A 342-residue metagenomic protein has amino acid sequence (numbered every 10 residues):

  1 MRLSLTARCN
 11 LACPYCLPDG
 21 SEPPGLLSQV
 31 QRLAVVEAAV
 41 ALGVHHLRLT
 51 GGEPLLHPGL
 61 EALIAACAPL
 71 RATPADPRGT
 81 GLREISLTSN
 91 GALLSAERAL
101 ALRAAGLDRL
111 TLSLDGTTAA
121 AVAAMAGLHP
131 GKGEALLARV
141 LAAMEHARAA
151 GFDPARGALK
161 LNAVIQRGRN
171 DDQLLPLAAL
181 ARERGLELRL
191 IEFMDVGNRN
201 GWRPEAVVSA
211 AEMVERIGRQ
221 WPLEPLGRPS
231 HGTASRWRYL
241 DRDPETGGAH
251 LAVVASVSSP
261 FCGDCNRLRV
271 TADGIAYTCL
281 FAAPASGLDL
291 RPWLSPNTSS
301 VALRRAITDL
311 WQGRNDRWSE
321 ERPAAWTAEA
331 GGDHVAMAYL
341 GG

Functional and structural regions predicted by a protein language model:
M1, R182-E183, F193-G342: Auxiliary Fe-S-binding modules of radical SAM enzymes
M1-Q29, T278-C279: Canonical Radical SAM [4Fe-4S] cluster-binding loop centered on the CxxxCxxC motif and its immediate flanking residues
L5, L188, G274: Residue-level signature of catalytic and energy-coupling elements of molecular machines, predominantly ATP/GTP-dependent
G20, E53-P54: Glycine-rich, proline-tolerant flexible connector loops at the mouths of alpha/beta enzymes
S21-P23, T118-A126, G197-G201, D289: A short acidic, helix-capping loop that chelates divalent metal ions and anchors anionic groups
P24-L27, G52, G131-K132, Q166 (+2 more regions): Pocket-edge positions in alpha/beta enzyme catalytic cores
Q29-L49, H57-R189: Radical SAM/AdoMet-radical enzyme domain recognition
